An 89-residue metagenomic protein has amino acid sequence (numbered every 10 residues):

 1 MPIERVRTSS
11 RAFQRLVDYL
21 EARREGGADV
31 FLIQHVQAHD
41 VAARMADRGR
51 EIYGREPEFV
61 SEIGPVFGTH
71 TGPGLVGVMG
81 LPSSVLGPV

Functional and structural regions predicted by a protein language model:
M1-V89: Mixed-charge interfacial surface used for oligomerization/domain docking and macromolecular partner engagement
